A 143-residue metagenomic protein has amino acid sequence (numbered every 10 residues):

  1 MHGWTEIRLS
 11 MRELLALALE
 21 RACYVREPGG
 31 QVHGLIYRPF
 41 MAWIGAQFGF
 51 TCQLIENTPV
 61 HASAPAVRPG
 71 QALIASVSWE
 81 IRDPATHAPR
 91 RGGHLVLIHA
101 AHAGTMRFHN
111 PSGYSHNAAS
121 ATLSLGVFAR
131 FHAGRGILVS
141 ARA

Functional and structural regions predicted by a protein language model:
M1-I55: Cysteine-nucleophile protease catalytic domains, especially the papain-like/related folds used in DUB/UBL proteases
C23, E27-P28, H33, R68 (+3 more regions): Noncatalytic regulatory segments and standalone regulatory/sensor domains
F50, P69-A72: Loop/turn elements at helix/coil->beta-strand transitions in domains of secreted/extracellular proteins
Q53-L54, L73-S76: Structural recognition of the beta-strand scaffold that forms the well-ordered cores of secreted hydrolase catalytic
I55-H61: A short, well-structured beta->alpha microelement
H61-V67: Surface-exposed ligand/attachment interfaces on beta-rich extracellular proteins
G93: Short coil/loop residues immediately preceding or within conserved phosphate-binding loops of NTP-utilizing enzyme
